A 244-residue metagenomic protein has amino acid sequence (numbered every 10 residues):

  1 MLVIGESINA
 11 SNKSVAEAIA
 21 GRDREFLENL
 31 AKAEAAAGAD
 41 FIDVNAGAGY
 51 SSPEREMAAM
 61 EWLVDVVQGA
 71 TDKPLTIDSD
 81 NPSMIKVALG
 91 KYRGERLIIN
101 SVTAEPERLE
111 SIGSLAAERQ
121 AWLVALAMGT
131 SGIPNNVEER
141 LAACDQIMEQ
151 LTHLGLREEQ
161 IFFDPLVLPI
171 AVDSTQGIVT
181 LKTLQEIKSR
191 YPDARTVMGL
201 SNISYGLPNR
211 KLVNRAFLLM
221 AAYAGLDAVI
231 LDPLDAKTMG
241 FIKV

Functional and structural regions predicted by a protein language model:
M1-V3, D40-D43, P74-T76, R96-I98 (+4 more regions): Structural preference for beta-strand elements that scaffold enzyme active sites
I4-N29, P53-R55, N100-P106, S131-E138 (+1 more regions): Active-site mouth loops of central-metabolism enzymes
A35-A36, G69, L89-R93, E110-A121 (+2 more regions): Acidic (Asp/Glu)-rich catalytic clusters
A35-K73, P165-G177: Glycine-rich, proline-tolerant flexible connector loops at the mouths of alpha/beta enzymes
D43-A46, K73-N81, R96-E107, V124-A127 (+1 more regions): Catalytic beta/alpha-barrel core
S51-W62, S79-V87, A104-A117, G132-A142 (+2 more regions): Active-site-adjacent beta->alpha loops and helix N-cap segments on the catalytic face of soluble alpha/beta enzymes
P53-S79, S83-G94, L181-M198: Alpha-helix-loop-beta-strand connector modules within alpha/beta enzyme cores
R119-V244: Catalytic alpha/beta core domains of metabolic enzymes, predominantly
